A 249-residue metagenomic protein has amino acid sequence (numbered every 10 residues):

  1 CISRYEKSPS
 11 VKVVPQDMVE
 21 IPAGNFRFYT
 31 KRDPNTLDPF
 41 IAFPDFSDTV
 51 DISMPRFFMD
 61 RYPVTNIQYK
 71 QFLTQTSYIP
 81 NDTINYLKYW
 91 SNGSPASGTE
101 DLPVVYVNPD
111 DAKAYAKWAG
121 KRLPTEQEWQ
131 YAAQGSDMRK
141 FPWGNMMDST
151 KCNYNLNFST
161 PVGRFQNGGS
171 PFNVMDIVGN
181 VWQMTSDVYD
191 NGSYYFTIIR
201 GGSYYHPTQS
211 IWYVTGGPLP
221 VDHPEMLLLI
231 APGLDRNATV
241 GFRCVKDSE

Functional and structural regions predicted by a protein language model:
R4-Y5: Intrinsically disordered, low-complexity PEST-like regions enriched in Ser/Thr and acidic residues
P9, A231-P232: Periodic aromatic/glycine/histidine/acidic cluster detector with a strong bias toward beta-strand repeat architectures
S10-L87, V107-D110, G179: A short glycine-rich, aromatic-capped structural motif
I21, R27, L87-M226, G233-A238: Functional-site microenvironments in short loops/helix caps that host divalent-cation chemistry
V64, S77, S136, D187-D190 (+1 more regions): Acidic glycine-/aspartate-rich tracts in secreted/extracellular proteins
A238-E249: Short, structured beta-strand segments at or near domain termini in extracellular proteins/domains
